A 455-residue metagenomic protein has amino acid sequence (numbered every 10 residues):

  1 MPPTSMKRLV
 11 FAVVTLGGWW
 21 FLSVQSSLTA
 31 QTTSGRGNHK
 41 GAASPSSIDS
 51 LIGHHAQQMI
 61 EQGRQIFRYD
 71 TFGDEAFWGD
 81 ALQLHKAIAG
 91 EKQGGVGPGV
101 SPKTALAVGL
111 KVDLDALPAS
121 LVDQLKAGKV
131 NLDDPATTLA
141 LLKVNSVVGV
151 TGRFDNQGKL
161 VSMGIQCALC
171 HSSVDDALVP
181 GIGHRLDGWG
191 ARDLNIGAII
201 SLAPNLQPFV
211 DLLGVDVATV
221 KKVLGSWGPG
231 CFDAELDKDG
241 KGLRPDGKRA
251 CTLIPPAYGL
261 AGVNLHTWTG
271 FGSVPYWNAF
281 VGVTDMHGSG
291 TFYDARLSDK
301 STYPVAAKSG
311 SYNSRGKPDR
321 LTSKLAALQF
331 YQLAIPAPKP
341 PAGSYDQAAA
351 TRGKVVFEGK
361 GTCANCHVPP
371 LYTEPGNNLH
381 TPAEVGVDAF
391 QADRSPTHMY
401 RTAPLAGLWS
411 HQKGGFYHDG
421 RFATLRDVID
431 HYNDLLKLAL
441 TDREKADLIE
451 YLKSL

Functional and structural regions predicted by a protein language model:
P2-A12, L16-L455: Periplasmic c-type cytochrome electron-transfer domains
